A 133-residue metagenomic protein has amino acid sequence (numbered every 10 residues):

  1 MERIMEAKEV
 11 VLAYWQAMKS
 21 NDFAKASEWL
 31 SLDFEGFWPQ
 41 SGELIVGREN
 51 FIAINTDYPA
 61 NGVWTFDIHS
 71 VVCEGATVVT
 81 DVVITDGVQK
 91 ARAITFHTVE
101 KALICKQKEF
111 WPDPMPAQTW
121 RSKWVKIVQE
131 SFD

Functional and structural regions predicted by a protein language model:
M1-A24, E28, W124-D133: Short, low-complexity N-terminal intrinsically disordered segments enriched in polar/charged residues
M1-I4, Q16, S41, I45 (+1 more regions): A generic helix-loop boundary/linker signal
V11, M18, L30, F51 (+2 more regions): Hydrophobic alpha-helical core bundles mediating ligand binding, dimerization, or RNAP-core interactions
Y14, F23, F34, F51 (+2 more regions): Aromatic side chains
A24, E28, L32-E74: A solvent-exposed, acidic/Ser-Thr-rich amphipathic alpha-helical stretch
I52-D133: A beta-strand edge to alpha-helix "cap/lid" segment located at domain peripheries
